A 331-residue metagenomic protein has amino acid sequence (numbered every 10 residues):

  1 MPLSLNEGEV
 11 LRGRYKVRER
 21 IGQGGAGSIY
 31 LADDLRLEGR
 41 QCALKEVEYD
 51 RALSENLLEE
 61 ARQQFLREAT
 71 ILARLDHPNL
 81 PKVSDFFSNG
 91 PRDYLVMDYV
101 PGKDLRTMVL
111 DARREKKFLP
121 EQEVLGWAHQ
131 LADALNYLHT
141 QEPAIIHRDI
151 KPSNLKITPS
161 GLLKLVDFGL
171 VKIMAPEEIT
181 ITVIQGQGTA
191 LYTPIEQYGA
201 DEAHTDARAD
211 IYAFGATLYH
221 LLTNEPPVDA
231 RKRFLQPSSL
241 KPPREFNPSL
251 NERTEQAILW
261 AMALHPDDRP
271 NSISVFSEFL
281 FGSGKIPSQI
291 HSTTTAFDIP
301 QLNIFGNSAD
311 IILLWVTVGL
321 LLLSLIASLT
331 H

Functional and structural regions predicted by a protein language model:
R18-G25, I29: Protein kinase glycine-rich loop
D33-C42: Conserved N-lobe loop of protein kinases adjacent to the ATP-binding glycine-rich P-loop
E48-R74: AlphaC helix of the eukaryotic protein kinase fold
F86: Activation-segment/catalytic-loop signature of the eukaryotic protein kinase fold
G90-D104, M108: Conserved short submotifs of the Hanks-type protein kinase catalytic core that shape the nucleotide-binding pocket
W127-A128: Activation segment signature within eukaryotic-like protein kinase domains
L131-I145: Protein kinase catalytic-loop region centered on the HRD/HxD motif
L191-P287: C-terminal lobe helix-coil module of Hanks-type protein kinase domains
